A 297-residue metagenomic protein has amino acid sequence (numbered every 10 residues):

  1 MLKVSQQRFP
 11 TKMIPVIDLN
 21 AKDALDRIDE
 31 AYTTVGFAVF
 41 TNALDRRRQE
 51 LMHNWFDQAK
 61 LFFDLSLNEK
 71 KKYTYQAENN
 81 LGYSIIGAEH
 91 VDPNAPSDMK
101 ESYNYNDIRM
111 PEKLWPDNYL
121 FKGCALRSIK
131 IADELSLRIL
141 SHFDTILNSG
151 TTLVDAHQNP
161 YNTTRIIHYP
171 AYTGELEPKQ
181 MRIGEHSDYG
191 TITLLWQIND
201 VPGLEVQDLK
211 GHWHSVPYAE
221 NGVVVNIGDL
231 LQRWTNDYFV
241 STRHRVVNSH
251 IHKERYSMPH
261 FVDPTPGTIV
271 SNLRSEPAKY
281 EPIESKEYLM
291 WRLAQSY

Functional and structural regions predicted by a protein language model:
L2-Y297: Peripheral, non-catalytic segments flanking oxidoreductase cores
